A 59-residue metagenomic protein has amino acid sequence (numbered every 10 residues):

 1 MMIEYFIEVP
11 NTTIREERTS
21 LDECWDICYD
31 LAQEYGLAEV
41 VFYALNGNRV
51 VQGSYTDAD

Functional and structural regions predicted by a protein language model:
M1-T13: Short aromatic-glycine-(Arg/Gly/Cys) micro-motifs in beta-strand/loop hairpins
I3-Y5, E23, N46-G47: Generic short amphipathic/hydrophobic targeting helices enriched at N-termini, encompassing Sec-type signal peptides
V9, R18-E39: A short, charged, amphipathic alpha-helix used as a generic interaction element across diverse proteins
N11, D26, G53-T56: A composition-driven signal for long, intrinsically disordered, charge-rich low-complexity tracts
T12-R18, N48-Q52: Surface-exposed loop/edge segments in extracytoplasmic proteins
Q33-D59: Short, mixed-charge low-complexity intrinsically disordered segments
